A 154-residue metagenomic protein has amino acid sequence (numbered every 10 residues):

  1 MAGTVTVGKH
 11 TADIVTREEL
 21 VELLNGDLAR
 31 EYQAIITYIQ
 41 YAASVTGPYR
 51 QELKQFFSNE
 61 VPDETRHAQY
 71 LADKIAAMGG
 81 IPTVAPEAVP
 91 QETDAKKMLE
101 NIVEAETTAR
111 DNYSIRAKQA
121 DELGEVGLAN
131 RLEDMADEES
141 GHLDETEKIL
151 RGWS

Functional and structural regions predicted by a protein language model:
M1-S154: Iron-associated oxidoreductase/ferritin-like identity signal
